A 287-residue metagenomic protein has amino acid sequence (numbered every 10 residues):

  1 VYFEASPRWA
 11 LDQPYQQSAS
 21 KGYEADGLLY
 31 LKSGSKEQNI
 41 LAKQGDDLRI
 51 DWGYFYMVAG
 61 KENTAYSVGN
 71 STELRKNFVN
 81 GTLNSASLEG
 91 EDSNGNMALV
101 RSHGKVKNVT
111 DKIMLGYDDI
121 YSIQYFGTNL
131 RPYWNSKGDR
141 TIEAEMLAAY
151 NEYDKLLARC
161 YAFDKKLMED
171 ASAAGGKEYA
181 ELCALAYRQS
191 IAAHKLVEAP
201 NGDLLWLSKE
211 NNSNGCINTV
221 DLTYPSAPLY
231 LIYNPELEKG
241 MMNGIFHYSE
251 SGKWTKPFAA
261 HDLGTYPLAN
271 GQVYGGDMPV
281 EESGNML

Functional and structural regions predicted by a protein language model:
Y2-N218: Acidic/polar, glycine-enriched structural segments that form the non-catalytic walls/loops of the carbohydrate-binding
K105, W134-L157, G215-L287: Aromatic-rich carbohydrate-recognition surfaces in CAZymes
